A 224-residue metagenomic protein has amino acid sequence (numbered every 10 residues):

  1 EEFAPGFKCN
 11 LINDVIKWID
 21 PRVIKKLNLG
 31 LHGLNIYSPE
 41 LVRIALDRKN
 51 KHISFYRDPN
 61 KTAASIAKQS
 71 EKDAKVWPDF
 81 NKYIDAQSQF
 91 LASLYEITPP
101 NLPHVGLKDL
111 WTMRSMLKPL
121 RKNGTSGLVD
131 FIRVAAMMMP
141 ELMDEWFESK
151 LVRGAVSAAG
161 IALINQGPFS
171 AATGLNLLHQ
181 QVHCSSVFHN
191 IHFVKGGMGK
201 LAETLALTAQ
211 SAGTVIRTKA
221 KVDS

Functional and structural regions predicted by a protein language model:
E1-P103: N-terminal glycine-rich phosphate/pyrophosphate-binding loop and immediately adjacent elements
G6, D14, I24-K26, N35 (+6 more regions): Homeobox/homeodomain signature
S38, T218-A220: Short loop/edge segments at beta-strand edges and connector loops that shape dinucleotide/nucleotide cofactor-binding
D85-A212, K219: Active-site/ligand-binding neighborhood in enzyme catalytic cores
